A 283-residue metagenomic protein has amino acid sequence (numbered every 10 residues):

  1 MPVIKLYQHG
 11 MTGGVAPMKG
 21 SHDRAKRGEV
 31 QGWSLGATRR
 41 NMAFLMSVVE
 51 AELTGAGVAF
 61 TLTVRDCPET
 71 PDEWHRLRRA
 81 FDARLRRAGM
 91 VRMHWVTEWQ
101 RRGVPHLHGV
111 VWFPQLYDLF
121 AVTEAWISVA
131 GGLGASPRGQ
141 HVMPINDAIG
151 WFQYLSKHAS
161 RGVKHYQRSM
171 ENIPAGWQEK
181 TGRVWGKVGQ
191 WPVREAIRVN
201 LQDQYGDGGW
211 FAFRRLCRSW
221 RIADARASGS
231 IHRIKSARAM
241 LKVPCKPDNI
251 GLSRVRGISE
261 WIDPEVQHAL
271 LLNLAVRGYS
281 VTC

Functional and structural regions predicted by a protein language model:
M1-P105, F113-C283: Right-hand nucleic-acid polymerase module
